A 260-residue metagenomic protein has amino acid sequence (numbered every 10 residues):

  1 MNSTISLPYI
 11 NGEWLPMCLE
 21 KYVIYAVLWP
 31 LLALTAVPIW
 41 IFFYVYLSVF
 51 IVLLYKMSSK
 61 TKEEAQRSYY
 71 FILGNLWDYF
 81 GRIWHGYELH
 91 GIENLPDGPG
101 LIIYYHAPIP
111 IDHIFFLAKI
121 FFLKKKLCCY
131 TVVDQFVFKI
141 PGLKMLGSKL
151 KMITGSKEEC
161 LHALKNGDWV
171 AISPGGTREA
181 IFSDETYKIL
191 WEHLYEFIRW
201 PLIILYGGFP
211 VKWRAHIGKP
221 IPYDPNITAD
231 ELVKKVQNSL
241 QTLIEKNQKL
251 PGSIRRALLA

Functional and structural regions predicted by a protein language model:
N2-K119, K124-E158, G208, K246-A260: Membrane-anchoring hydrophobic helices of lipid-metabolizing enzymes
Y22, R214-H216, P225, E231 (+2 more regions): Pol beta-like nucleotidyltransferase catalytic core
L101-I103, A171-S173, H216: Structural motif
A107-I109, F138, T177-E179, P222-Y223: Short, solvent-exposed loop/turn segments at secondary-structure junctions
F122-K124, N166, P201: Alpha-helix C-terminal capping segments
L161-L164, Y206-G207: Short, conserved, surface-exposed binding loops centered on an aromatic residue
A163-F197: Catalytic-site beta-strand/loop segments enriched in glycine and acidic/polar residues
K188-I227, A257: A cross-family acyltransferase "interaction/gating" segment
